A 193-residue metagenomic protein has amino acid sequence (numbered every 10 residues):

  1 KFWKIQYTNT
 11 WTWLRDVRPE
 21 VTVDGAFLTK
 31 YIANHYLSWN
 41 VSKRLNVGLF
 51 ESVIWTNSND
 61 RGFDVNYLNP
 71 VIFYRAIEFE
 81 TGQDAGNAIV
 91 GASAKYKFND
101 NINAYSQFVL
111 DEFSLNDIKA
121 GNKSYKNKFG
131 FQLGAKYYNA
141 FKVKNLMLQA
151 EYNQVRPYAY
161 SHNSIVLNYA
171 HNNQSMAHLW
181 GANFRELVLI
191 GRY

Functional and structural regions predicted by a protein language model:
F2-G191: Signature for the C-terminal beta-barrel architecture of outer-membrane proteins
